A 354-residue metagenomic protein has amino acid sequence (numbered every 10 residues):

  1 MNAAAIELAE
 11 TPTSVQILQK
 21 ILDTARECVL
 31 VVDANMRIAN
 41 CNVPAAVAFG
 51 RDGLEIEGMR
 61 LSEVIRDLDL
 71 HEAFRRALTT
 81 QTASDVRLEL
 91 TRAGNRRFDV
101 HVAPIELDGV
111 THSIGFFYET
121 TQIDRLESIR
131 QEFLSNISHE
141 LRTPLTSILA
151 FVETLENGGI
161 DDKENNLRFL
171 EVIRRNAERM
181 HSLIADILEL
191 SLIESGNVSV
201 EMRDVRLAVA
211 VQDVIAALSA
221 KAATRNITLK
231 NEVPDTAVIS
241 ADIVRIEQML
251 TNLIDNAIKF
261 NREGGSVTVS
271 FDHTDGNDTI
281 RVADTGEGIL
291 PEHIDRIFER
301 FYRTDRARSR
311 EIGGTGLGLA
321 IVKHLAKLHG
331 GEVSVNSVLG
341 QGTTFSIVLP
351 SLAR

Functional and structural regions predicted by a protein language model:
E7-F49: Sensory modules in modular signal-transduction proteins
E156-K163: Short acidic helix/loop segment immediately C-terminal to the autophosphorylated histidine in two-component histidine
R175-M180: Short alpha-helical segment of the dimerization/phosphotransfer core of two-component systems
S195-V200, V238-A241: Conserved micro-motifs of the catalytic ATP-binding
E201-R206, A223, T228-A237: Conserved catalytic submotifs in the C-terminal HATPase_c
L207, G288-R296: Short helix N-cap motif at coil->helix boundaries in the Bergerat
G330-G331: Conserved glycine-rich
